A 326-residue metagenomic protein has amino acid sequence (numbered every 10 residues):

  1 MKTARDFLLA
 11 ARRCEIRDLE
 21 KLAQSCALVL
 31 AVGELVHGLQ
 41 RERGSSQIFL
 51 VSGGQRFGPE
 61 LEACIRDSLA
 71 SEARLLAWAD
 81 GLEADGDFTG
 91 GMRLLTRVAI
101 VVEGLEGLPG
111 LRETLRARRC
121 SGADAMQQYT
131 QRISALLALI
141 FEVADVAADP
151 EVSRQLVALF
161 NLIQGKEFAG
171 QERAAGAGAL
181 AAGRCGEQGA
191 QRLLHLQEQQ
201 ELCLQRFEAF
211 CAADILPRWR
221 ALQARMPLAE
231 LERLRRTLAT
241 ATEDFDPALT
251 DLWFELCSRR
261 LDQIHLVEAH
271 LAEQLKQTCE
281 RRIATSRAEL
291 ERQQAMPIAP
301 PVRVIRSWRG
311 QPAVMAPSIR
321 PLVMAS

Functional and structural regions predicted by a protein language model:
M1-S326: Hydrophobic alpha-helical segments
